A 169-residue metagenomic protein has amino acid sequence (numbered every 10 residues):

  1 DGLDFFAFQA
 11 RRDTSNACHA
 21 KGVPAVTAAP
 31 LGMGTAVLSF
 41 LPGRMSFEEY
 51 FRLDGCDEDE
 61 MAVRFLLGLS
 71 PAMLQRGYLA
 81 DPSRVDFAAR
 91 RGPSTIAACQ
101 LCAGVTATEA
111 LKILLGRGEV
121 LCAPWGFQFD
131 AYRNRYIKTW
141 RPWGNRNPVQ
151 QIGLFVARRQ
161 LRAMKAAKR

Functional and structural regions predicted by a protein language model:
D1-L41: ADP-ribose/adenylate-binding Rossmann-like module
A10-T27, S46-E49, R64-L74, L154-R169: Hydrophobic transmembrane alpha-helix bundles
A28-G34, G55-E60, I137, P142 (+1 more regions): Short C-terminal domain-edge/linker segments immediately following a structured domain
P30-T35, E109, Q128-N134: Glycine-rich beta-alpha junction loops
L38-L53, W143-G144: Short, structured secondary-structure boundary patches
P42-R44, L101-G118: Oxidoreductase and adenylate-handling cofactor-binding alpha/beta cores
F47-L101: A conserved mid-domain beta-alpha-beta active-site/ligand-binding segment of alpha/beta enzyme cores
I113-R169: Phosphate-binding loop/pocket of nucleotide- and phosphate-handling active sites
